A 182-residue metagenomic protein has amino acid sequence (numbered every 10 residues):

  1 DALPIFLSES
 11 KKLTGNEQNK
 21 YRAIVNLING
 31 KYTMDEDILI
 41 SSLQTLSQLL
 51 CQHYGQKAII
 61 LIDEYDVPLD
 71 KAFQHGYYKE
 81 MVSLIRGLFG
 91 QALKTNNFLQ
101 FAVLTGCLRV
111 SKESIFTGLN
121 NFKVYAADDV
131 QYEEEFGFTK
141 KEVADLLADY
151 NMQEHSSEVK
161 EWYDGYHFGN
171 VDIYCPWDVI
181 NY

Functional and structural regions predicted by a protein language model:
D1-L3: Short, small-residue-biased leader/transition segments that mark boundaries at the very start of proteins
Q18-I24, D63-P68: Short, conserved phosphate-binding/catalytic loop or strand-edge motifs used in phosphoryl-/nucleotidyl-transfer
N29-L46: Short glycine-rich substrate-engagement loop in P-loop NTPases that contacts/grips substrate
S42-C51, E80-Q100: Substrate-engagement module of ASCE P-loop NTPases
Y54-Y78: Conserved P-loop NTPase "ATPase switch" module shared by AAA+ and STAND
I59-D63, G87, Q100-C107: Structural recognition of the conserved hydrophobic beta-strand(s) that form the central parallel beta-sheet of P-loop
D66-V67, C107-S114: Conserved nucleotide-binding/hydrolysis micro-motifs of P-loop NTPases
K112-G118, Y125-Y182: Amphipathic alpha-helical segments of the small helical/lid subdomains adjacent to P-loop NTPase cores
